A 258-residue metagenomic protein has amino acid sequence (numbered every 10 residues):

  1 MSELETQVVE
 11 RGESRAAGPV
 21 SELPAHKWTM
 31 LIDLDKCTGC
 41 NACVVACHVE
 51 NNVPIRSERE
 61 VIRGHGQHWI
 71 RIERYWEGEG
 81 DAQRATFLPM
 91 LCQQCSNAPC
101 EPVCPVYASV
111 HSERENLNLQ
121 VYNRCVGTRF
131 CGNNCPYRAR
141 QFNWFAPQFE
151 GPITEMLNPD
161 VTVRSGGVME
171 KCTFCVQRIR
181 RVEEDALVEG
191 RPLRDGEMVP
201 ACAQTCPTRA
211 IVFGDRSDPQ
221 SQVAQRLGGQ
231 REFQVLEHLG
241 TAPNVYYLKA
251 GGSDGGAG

Functional and structural regions predicted by a protein language model:
M1-G258: Non-ligating segments of multi-cofactor redox enzymes
